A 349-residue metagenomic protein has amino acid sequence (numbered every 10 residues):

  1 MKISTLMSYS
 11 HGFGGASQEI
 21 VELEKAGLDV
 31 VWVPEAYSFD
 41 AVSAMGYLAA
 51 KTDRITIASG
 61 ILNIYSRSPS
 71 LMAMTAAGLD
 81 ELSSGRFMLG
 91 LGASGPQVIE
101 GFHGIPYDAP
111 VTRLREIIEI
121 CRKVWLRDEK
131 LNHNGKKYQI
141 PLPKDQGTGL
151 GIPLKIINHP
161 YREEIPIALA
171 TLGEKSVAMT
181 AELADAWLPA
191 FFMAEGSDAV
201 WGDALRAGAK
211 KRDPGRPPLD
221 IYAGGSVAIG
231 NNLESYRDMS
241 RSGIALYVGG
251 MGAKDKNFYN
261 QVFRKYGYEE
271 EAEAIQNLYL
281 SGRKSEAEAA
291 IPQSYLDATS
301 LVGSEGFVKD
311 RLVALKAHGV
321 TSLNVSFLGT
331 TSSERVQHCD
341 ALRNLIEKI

Functional and structural regions predicted by a protein language model:
M1-I349: Active-site-adjacent structural elements that line small-molecule/cofactor binding pockets in enzymes
